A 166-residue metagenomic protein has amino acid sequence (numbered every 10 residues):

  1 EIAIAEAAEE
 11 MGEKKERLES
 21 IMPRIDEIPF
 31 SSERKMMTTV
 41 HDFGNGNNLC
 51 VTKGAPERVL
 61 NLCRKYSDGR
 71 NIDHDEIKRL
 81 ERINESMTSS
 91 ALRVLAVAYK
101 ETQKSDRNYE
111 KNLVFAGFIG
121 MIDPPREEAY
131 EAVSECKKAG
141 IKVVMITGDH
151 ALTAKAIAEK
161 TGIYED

Functional and structural regions predicted by a protein language model:
E1-F115, M121, S134-E135, V143 (+1 more regions): Cytosolic catalytic regions of ATP/NTP-dependent phosphoryl-transfer enzymes
P125-E135: The conserved cystathionine-beta-synthase
A139: Glycine-rich, often acidic-flanked micro-motifs that create phosphate/phosphodiester-binding or positioning elements
